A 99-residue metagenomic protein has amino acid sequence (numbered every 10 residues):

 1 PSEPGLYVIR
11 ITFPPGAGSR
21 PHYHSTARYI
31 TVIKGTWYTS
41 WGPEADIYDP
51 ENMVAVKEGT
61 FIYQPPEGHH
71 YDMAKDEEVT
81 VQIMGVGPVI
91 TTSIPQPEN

Functional and structural regions predicted by a protein language model:
P1-R20: A short glycine-rich, His/Asp/Glu-containing loop-to-beta-strand
Y7, P50-E51: Short, solvent-exposed loop/turn positions at domain surfaces that link secondary-structure elements or cap domain
P14-G16, G35, E67, V86-G87: Solvent-exposed coil/turn segments that connect beta secondary-structure elements in extracytoplasmic/periplasmic
P14-P15, H24-I47: Glycine- and acidic-residue-biased ligand/ion/polar-headgroup-sensing regions
S19-P21, T39-S40, Q64, H69-K75: Short beta-strand His + acidic residue motifs that chelate non-heme Fe in jelly-roll/DSBH and cupin folds
Y29, E51-V54: Short, surface-exposed secondary-structure edge patches
E51-N52, H69-N99: Double-stranded beta-helix
